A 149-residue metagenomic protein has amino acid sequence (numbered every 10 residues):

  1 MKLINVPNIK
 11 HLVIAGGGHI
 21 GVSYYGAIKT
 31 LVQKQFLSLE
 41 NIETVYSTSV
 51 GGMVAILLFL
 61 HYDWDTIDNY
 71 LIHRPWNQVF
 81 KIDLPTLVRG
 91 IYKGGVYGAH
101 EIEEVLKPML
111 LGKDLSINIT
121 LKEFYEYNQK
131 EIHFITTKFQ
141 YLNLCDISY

Functional and structural regions predicted by a protein language model:
M1-N5, E123-E126: Short boundary motifs at domain starts and secondary-structure transition points
K2-V13, G18-G112, L144-Y149: Patatin-like phospholipase
L111-N128: Short, structural beta-strand-to-alpha-helix junction motif
N128-Y149: Active-site gating loop/helix substructures
